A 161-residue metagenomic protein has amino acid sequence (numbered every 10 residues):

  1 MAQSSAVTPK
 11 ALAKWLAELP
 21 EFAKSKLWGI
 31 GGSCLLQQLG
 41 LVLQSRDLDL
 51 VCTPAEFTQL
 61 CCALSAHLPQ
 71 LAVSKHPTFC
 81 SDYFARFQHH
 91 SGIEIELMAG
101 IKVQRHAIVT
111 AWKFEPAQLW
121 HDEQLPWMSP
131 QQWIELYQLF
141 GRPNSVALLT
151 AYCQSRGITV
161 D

Functional and structural regions predicted by a protein language model:
M1-G29, A147-T150, Q154-D161: Helical scaffold of the NTase/Pol beta-like nucleotidyltransferase catalytic core
L16-A55, Q59-C61: Active-site nucleotide-donor binding segment shared across nucleotidyl transfer reactions
K26, I93, E123-L125: A structural micro-motif
K26, S65-T78, A117-Q118: Short secondary-structure junctions
L35-L36, F57, K102-Q104, Q132-I134: Short, solvent-exposed loop/turn segments at secondary-structure junctions
L43, T78-S81, V109-W112: Short solvent-exposed loop/turn micro-motifs enriched in small/polar/acidic residues
P69-R105: Conserved catalytic core of two-metal-ion nucleotidyltransferases
R105-D161: Catalytic cores of NTP-dependent nucleotidyl/adenyl transfer enzymes across multiple folds
